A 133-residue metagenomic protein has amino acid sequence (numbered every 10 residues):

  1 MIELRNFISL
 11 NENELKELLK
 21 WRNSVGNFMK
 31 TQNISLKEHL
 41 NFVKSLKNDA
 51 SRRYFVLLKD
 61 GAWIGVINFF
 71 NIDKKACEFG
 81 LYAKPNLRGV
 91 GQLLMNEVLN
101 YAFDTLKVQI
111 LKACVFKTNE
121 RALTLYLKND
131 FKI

Functional and structural regions predicted by a protein language model:
M1-N33, L40: A short, well-structured alpha-helix characteristic of acyl/acetyltransferase catalytic modules
Q32-N86: Acetyl-CoA-dependent GNAT
A50, L106, N129-D130: Structural motif
A76, V108-I110: A general structural motif
K84, K112-T124: Conserved beta-strand-loop-alpha-helix junction that forms the acyl-donor binding cleft
R88-A102, E120-K128: Conserved acetyl-CoA-binding loop-helix of GNAT-fold acetyltransferases
C114-V115, D130-I133: Conserved catalytic-core motifs of GNAT/GCN5-like acyltransferases
